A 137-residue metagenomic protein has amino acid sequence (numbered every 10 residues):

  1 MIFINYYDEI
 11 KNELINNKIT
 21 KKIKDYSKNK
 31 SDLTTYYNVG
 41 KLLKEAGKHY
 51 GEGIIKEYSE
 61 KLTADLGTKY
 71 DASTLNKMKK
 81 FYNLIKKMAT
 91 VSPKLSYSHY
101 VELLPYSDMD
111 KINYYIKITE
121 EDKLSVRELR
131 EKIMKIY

Functional and structural regions predicted by a protein language model:
M1-Y137: Basic, low-complexity intrinsically disordered segments
